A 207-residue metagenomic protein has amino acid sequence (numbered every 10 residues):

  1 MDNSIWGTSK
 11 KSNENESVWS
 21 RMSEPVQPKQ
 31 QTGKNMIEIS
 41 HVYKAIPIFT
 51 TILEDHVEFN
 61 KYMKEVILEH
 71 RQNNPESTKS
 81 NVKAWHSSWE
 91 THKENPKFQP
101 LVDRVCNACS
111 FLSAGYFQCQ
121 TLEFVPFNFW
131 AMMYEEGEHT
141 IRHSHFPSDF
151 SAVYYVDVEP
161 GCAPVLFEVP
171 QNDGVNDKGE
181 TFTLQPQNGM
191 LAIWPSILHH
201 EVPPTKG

Functional and structural regions predicted by a protein language model:
M1, K11-N13, G33, K79 (+1 more regions): Intrinsically disordered, low-complexity peptide-like regions
D2-S23: Short linear clamp-binding motif
P25-Q31: Cationic, low-complexity basic patches in intrinsically disordered or flexible, solvent-exposed regions
T32-G33, K206-G207: Short, intrinsically disordered, charge-balanced linker/junction segments flanking boundaries in proteins
G33-L122, H139: Non-heme Fe(II)/2-oxoglutarate
F124-I193, I197, P203-P204: Catalytic core of non-heme Fe(II) oxygenases with the double-stranded beta-helix
